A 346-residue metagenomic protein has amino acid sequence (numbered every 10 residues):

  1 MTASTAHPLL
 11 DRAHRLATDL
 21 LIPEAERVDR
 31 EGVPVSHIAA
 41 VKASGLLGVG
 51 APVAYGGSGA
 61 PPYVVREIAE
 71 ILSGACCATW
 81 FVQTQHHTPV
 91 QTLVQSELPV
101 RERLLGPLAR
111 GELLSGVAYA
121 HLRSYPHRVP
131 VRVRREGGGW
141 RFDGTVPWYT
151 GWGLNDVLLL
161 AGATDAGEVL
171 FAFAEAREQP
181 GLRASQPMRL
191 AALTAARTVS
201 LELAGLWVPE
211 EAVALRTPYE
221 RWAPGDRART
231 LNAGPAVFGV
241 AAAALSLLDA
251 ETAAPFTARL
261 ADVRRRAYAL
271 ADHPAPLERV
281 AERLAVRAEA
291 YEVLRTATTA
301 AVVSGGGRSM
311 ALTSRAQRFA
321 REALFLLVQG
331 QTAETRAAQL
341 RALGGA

Functional and structural regions predicted by a protein language model:
M1-G50: A generic N-terminal leader/anchor concept
T5, V33, D226-R229, A233 (+4 more regions): Non-transmembrane, amphipathic alpha-helical segments
L10, L21-D29, L260-R295, T299-L312: C-terminal helix-coil-helix/basic helical segment that borders enzyme active sites and/or dimer interfaces and provides
V33-A43, L47-D143, W148-T150: Glycine-rich flavin
C76, A242-L245, R264-A267, A271 (+4 more regions): A structural signal for well-ordered alpha-helices, especially hydrophobic packing surfaces of coiled-coils
T145-E178: DPxDG-like acidic metal-binding loop motif
M188-R265: Glycine-rich beta->alpha junctions and the first turn(s) of the following alpha-helix
R308-A346: Glycine-rich phosphate/cofactor-binding loops in nucleotide/flavin-utilizing enzymes
